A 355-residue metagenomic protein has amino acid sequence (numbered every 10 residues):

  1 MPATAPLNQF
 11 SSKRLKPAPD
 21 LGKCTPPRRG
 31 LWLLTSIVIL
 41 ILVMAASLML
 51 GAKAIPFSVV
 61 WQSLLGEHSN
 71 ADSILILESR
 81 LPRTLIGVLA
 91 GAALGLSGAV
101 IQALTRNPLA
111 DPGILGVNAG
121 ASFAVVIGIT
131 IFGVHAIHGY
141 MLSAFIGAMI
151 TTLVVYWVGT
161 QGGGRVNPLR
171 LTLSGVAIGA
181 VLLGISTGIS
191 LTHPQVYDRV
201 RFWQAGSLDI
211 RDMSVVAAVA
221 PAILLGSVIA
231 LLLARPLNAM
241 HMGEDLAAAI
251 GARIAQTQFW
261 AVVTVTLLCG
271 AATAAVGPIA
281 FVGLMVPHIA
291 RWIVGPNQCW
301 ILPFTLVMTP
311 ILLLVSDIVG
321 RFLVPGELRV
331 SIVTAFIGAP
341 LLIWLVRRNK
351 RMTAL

Functional and structural regions predicted by a protein language model:
P2-L355: Alpha-helical transmembrane segments in inner-membrane proteins
